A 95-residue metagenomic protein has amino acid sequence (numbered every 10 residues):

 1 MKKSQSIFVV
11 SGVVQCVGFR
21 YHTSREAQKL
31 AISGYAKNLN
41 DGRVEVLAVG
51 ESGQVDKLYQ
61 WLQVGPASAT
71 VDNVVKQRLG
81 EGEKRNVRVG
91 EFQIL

Functional and structural regions predicted by a protein language model:
M1-L95: Intrinsically disordered, low-complexity, mixed-charge
